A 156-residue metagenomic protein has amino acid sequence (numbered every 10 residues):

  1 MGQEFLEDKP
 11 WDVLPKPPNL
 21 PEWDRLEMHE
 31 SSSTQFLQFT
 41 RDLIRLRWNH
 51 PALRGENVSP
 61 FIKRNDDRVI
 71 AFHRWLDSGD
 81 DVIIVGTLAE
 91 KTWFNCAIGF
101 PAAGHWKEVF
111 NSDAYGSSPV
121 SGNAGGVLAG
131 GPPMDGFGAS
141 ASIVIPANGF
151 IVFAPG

Functional and structural regions predicted by a protein language model:
M1-G156: Carbohydrate-interacting/catalytic domains
